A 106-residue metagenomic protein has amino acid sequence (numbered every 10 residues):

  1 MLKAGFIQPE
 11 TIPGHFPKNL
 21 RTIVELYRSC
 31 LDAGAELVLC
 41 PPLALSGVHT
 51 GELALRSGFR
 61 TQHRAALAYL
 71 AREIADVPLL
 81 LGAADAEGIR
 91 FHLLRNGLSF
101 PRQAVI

Functional and structural regions predicted by a protein language model:
M1-I106: Hydrophobic structural segments
